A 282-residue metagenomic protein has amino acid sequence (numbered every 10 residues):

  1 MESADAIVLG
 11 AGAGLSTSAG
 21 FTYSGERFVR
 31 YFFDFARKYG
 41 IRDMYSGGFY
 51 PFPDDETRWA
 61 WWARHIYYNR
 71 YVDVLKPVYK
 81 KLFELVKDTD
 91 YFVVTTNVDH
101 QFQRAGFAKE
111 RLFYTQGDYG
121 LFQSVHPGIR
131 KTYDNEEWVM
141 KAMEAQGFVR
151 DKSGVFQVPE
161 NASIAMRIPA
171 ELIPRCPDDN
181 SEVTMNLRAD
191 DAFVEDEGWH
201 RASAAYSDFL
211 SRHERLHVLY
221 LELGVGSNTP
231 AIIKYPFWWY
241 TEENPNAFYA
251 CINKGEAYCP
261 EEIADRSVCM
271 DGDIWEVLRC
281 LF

Functional and structural regions predicted by a protein language model:
M1-F282: Conserved catalytic alpha/beta core of Sir2/sirtuin-type deacylases, generalized to analogous enzyme cores that bind
